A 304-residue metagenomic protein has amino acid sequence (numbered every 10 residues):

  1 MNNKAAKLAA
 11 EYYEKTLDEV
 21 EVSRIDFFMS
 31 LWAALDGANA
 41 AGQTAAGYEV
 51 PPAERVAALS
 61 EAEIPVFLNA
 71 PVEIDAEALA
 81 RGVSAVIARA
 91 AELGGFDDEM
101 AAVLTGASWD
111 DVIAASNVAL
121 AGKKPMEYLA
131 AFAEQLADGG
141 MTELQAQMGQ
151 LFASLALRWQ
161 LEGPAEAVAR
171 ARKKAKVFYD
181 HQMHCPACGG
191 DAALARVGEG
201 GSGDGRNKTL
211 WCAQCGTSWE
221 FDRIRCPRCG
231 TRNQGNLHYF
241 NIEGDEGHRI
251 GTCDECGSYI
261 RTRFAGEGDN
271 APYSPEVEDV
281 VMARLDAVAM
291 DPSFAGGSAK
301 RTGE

Functional and structural regions predicted by a protein language model:
K7-R172: N-terminal alpha-helical interaction blocks
P71, D97, W159-E162, D180-Q182 (+6 more regions): Generic ordered-secondary-structure signal
G163-L285: Cys/His-clustered metal-coordination modules, chiefly Zn-binding fingers
P275-E304: Hydrophobic, glycine-enriched assembly/anchoring segments
